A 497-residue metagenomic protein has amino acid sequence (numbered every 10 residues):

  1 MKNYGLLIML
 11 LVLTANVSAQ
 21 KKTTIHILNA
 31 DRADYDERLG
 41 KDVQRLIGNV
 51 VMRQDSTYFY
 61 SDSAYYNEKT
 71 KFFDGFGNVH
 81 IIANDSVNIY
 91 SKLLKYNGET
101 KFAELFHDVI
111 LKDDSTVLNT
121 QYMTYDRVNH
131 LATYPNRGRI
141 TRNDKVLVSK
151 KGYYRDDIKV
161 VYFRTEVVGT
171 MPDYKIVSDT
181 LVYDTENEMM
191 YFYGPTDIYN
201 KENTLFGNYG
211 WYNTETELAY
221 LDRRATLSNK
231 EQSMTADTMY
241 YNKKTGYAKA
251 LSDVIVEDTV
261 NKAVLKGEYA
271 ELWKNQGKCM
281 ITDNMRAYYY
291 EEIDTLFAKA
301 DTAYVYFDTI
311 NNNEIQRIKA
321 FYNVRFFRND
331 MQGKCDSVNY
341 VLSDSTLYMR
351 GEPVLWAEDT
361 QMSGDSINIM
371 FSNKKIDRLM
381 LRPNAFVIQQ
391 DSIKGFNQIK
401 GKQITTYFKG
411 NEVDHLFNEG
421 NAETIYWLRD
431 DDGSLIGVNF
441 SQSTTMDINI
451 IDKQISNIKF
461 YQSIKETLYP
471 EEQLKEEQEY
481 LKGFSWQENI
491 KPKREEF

Functional and structural regions predicted by a protein language model:
M1-I25: Bacterial Sec-dependent N-terminal signal peptides
A19-F497: N-terminal amphipathic/hydrophobic interface segments
